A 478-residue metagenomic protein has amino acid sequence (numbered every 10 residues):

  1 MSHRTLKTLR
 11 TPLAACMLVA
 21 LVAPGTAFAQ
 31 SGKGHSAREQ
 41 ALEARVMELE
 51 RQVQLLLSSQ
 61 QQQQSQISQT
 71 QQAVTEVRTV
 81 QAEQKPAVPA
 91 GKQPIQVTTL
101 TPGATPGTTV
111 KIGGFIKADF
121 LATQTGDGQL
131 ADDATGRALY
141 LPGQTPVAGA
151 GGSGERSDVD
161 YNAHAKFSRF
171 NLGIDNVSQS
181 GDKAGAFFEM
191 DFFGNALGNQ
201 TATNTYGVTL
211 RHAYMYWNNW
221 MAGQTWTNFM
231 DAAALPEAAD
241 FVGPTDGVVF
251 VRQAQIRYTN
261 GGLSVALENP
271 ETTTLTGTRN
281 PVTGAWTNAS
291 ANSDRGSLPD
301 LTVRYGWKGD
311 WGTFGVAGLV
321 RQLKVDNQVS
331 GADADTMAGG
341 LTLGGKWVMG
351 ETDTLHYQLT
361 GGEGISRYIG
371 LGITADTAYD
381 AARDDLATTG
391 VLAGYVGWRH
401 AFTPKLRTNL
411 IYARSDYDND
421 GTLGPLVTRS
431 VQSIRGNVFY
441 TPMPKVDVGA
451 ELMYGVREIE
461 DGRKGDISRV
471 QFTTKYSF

Functional and structural regions predicted by a protein language model:
S2-F28: Gram-negative bacterial Sec-dependent N-terminal signal peptides
F28-A131: N-terminal periplasmic/intermembrane-space "pro-region" immediately following the signal or transit peptide
A90, A104, V159-N162, A202-G207 (+9 more regions): Replace "Gram-negative outer membrane beta-barrel proteins" with "bacterial and organellar outer membrane beta-barrel
T98-A138, P142-T276, S297-T313, K346-G361 (+1 more regions): Outer membrane beta-barrel
T123, F193-G198, T227-V242, E268-T276 (+6 more regions): Sequence/structural signature of outer-membrane beta-barrel proteins
G309-T428: Detector for outer-membrane/organellar transmembrane beta-barrel domains, recognizing the amphipathic beta-strand
I434-E451: C-terminal closing repeat unit and adjoining cap/tail of repeat-based domains
Y440, G465-F478: Outer-membrane beta-barrel "beta-signal"
